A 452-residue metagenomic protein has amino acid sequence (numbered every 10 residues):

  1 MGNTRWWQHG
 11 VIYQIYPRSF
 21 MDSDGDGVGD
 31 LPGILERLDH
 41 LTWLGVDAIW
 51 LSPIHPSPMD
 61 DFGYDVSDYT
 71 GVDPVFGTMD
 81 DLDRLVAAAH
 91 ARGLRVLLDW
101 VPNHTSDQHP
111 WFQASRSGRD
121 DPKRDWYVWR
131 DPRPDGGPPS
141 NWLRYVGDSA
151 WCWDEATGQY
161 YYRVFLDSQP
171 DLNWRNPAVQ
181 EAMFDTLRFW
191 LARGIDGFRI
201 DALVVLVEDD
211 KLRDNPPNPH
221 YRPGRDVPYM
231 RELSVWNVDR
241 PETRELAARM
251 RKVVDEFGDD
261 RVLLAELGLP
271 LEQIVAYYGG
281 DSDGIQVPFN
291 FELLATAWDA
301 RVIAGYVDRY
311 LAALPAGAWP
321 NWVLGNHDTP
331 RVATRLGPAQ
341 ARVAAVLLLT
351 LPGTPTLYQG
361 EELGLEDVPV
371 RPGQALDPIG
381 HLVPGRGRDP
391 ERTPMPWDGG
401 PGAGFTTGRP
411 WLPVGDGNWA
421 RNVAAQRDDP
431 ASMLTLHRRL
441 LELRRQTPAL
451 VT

Functional and structural regions predicted by a protein language model:
G2-R188, A192, V205-L269, M395: Acidic/aromatic-lined carbohydrate-recognition and catalytic surfaces of CAZymes acting on diverse glycans
W6-H9, K211-D239, E245-D260, G268-L269 (+4 more regions): Loop/helix patches that line or flank the sugar-binding groove of alpha-linked glycan CAZymes
M21-L35, S140, A304, L336-A339 (+1 more regions): Short, polar loop/linker segments at the starts of domains and inter-domain junctions
I49, F198-I200: Hydrophobic residues within beta-strands of alpha/beta enzymes
M59-G63, V275-D281: Short glycine-biased active-site loop of nucleotidyltransferases that positions the nucleotide triphosphate and helps
V75-F76, L271-E272, T296-W298: Acidic-and-aromatic substrate-binding clefts and catalytic sites of carbohydrate-active enzymes
R95, D99, G197, V262 (+2 more regions): Hydrophobic "anchor" residues on beta-strands that sit immediately upstream of conserved functional sites
